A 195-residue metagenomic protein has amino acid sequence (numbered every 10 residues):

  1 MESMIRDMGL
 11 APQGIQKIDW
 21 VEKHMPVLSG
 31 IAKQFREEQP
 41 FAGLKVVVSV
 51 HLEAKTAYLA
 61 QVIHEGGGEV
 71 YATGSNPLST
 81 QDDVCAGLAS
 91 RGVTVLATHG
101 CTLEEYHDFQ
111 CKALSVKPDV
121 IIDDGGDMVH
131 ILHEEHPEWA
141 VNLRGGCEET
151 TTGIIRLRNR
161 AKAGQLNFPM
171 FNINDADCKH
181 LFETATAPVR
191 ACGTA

Functional and structural regions predicted by a protein language model:
M1-F41, S75-T80, C85-A195: Glycine/serine-rich phosphate-binding loop and adjoining beta1-alpha1 elements at the start of nucleotide-handling
A42-L44, G66: A generic structural signal for short beta-strands and their flanking turns/coil linkers
K45-A54: Short, glycine-rich nucleotide/cofactor-binding loops
E53-G67: Histidine-anchored nucleotide/phosphate-binding helix
V70-Y71: Short beta-strand element of Class I
